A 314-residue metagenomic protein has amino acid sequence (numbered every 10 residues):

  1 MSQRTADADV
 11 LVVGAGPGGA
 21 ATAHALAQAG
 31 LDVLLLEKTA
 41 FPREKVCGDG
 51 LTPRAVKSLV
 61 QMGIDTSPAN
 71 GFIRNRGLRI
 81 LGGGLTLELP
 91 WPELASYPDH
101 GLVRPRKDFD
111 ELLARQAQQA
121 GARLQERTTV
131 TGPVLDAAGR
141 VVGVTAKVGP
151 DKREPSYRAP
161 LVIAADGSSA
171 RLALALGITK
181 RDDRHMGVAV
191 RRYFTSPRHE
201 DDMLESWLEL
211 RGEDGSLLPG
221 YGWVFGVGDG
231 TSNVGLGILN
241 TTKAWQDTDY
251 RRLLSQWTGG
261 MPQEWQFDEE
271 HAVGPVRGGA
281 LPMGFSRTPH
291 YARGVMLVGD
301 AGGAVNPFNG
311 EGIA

Functional and structural regions predicted by a protein language model:
S2-G18: Beta1/beta-strand and adjacent pyrophosphate-binding region of the FAD-binding site in flavoprotein oxidoreductases
V10-V12, V33, V295: Conserved hydrophobic helix-helix packing surfaces used for dimerization/oligomerization
G18, F41, S169: Conserved Rossmann-like nucleotide-cofactor binding loop
A27-C47: Glycine-rich FAD pyrophosphate-binding loop
A40-V60: Conserved N-terminal glycine-rich FAD pyrophosphate-binding loop of Rossmann-like flavoproteins
V56, V60-E111: A conserved beta-strand/loop capping segment in the N-terminal third of enzymes that catalyze redox or closely related
G71, T242-A314: FAD/FMN-dependent oxidoreductases across multiple families
Q116-E264: Predominantly flavin-linked oxidoreductase catalytic cores and closely associated redox partners
